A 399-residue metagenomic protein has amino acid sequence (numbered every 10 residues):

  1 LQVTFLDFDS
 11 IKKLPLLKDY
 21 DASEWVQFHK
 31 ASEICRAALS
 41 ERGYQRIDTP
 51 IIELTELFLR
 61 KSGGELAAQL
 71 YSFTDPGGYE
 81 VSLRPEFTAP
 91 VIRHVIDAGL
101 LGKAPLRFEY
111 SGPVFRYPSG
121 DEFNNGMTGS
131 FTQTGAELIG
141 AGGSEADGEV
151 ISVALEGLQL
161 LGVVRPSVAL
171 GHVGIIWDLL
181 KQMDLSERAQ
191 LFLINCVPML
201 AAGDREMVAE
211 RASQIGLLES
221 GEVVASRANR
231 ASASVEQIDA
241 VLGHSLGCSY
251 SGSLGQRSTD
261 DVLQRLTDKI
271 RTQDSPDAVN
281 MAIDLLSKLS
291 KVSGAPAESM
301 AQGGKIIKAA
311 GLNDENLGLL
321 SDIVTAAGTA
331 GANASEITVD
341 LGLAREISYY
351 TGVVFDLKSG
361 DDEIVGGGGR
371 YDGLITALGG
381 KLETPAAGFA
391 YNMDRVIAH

Functional and structural regions predicted by a protein language model:
F5-F8, E24-R42, E53-E56, T88-L101 (+2 more regions): Positively charged, Gly/Ser-enriched RNA/tRNA-binding surfaces
D7-D21: N-terminal small/glycine-rich loop or linker at the start of catalytic domains across soluble metabolic enzymes
D9, L170-I175, L191-N195, Q214: RNA-interacting cores
L16, I47, I51-V81, D121 (+1 more regions): Polyanion/phosphate-binding surface patch
D48, S82, S167-A169, T338 (+1 more regions): Structured core elements
I51-A68, A169-Q182, L343-T351: Beta-rich nucleic-acid/ligand-interaction surfaces
Q69-G78, D184-L217, D361: Acidic, His- and aromatic-enriched active-site or binding-groove loops in soluble protein domains that engage sugars
